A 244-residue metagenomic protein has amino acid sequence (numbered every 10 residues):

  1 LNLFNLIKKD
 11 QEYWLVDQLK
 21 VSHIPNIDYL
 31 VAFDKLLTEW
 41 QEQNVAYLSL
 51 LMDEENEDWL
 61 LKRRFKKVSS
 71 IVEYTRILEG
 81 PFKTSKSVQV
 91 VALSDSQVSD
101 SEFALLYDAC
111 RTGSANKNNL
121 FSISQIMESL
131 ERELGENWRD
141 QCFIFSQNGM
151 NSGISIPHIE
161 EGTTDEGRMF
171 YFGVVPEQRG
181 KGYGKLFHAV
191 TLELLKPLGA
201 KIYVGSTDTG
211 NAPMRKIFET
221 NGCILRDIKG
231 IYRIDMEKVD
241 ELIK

Functional and structural regions predicted by a protein language model:
L6-D10, N118-V174: A conserved beta-strand-loop-helix scaffold within acyl/acetyltransferase catalytic domains
S22-S94, Y232-R233: Acyl-donor-binding surface of acyltransferase catalytic domains
P25-T38, V174, G180-P197, K216-T220: Conserved acetyl-CoA-binding loop-helix of GNAT-fold acetyltransferases
K35, D53-S69, K185, T209-D227: Conserved active-site alpha-helix within GNAT-family acetyltransferase domains
W40, L105-L120, E133: Helix-loop element at the rim of GNAT/NAT acetyltransferase active sites that forms part of the acceptor-substrate
Q43-A46, K201, I224: Short acidic/polar active-site loop segments enriched in Thr and Asp
Y47-L50, M169, Y203-T207: Conserved hydrophobic beta-strand within the GNAT/NAT acetyltransferase core sheet that lines the active-site cleft
Q89-D108, N116: A short beta-loop-alpha structural element at the N-terminal edge of CoA-dependent acyl/N-acetyltransferase catalytic
